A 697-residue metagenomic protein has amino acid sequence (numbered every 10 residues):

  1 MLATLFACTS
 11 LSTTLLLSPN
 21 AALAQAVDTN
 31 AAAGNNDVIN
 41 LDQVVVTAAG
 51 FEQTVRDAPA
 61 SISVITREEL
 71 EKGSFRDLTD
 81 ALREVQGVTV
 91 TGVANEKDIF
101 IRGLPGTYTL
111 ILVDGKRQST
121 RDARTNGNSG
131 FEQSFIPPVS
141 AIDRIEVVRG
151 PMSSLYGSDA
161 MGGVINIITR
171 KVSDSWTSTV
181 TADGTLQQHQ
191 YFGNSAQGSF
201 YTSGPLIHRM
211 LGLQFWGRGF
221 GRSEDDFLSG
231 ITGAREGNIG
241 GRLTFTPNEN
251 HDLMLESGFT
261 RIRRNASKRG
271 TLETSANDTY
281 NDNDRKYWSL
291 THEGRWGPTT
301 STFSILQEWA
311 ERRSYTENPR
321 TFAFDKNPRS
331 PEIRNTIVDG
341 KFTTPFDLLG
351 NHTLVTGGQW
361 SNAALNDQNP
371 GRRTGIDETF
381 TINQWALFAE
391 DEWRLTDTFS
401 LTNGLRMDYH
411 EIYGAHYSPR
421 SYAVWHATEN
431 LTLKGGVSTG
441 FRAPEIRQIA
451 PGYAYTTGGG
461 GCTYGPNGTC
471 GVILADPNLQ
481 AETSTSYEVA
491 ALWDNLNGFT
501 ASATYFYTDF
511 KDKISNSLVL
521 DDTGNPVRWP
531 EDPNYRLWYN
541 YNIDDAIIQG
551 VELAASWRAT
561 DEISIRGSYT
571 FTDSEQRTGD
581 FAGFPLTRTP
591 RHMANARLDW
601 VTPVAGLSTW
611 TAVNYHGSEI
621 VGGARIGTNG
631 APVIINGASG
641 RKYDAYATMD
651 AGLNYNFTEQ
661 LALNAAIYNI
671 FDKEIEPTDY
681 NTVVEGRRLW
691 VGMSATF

Functional and structural regions predicted by a protein language model:
M1-G73, A81-V85, S203-P205, F245-E249: N-terminal Sec signal peptide and the immediately downstream disordered periplasmic leader that contains the TonB box
A7, S203-P205, T244-T246, P585-F697: Conserved C-terminal beta-signal and adjacent last beta-strands/turns of outer-membrane beta-barrel proteins
L78-A81, I99-F100, I111-D114, F131-F135 (+3 more regions): N-terminal periplasmic accessory domains that precede and gate Gram-negative outer-membrane beta-barrel machines
T79-T120, D143: Extracytoplasmic beta-strand/coil segments of soluble accessory domains associated with Gram-negative outer-membrane
R117-R149: Short acidic/polar hinge/loop motifs at secondary-structure boundaries that mediate gating or recognition
S173-N283: Periplasmic-side early beta-strands and strand-to-turn transitions of outer-membrane beta-barrels
T181, F342, R394-T396, S502 (+4 more regions): Gram-negative outer-membrane beta-barrel transporters
T300-T316, H426, K434, G471 (+2 more regions): Membrane-embedded beta-barrel scaffold of Gram-negative outer-membrane proteins
